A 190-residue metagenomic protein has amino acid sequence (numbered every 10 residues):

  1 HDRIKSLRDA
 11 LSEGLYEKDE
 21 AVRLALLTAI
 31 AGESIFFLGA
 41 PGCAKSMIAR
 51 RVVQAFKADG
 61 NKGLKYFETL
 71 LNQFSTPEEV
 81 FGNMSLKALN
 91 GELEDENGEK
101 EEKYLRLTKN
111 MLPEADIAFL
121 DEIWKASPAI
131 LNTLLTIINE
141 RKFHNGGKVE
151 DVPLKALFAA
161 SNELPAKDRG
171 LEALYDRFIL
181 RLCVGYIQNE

Functional and structural regions predicted by a protein language model:
D2-P41: Pre-Walker A (pre-P-loop) alpha-helix and adjacent loop at the N terminus of AAA/AAA+ ATPase modules, a conserved
E13, A31, A55-A58, L86 (+2 more regions): Conserved amphipathic alpha-helical interaction elements at protein-protein interfaces in regulatory, energy-coupling
E13-G14, G42, I48, E78 (+3 more regions): Domain-wide signal for the mature, well-folded portions of proteins, strongly enriched in nucleus-encoded organellar
L26-Q73: Walker A/P-loop
E33, D116-I117: The start of beta-strands in P-loop NTPase/AAA+ ATPase cores
P41, T69-N72, K109-N110, K148-V149 (+1 more regions): Replace "in large, NTP-powered and nucleic-acid-processing enzymes" with "in large, NTP-powered factors and other
N72-P113: Short glycine-rich substrate-engagement loop in P-loop NTPases that contacts/grips substrate
K87-E101, I117-E190: Canonical AAA+ ATPase core
